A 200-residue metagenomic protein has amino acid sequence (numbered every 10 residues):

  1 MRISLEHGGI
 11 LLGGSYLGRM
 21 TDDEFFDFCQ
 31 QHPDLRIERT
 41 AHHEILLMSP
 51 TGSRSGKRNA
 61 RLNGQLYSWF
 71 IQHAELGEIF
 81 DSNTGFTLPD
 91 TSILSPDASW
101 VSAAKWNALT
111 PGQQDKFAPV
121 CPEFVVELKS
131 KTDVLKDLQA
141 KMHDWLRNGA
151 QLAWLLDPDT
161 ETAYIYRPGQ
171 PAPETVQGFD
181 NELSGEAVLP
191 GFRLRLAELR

Functional and structural regions predicted by a protein language model:
M1-R200: Gly/Pro/Ser/Thr-rich low-complexity, intrinsically disordered segments predominantly at protein N-termini
